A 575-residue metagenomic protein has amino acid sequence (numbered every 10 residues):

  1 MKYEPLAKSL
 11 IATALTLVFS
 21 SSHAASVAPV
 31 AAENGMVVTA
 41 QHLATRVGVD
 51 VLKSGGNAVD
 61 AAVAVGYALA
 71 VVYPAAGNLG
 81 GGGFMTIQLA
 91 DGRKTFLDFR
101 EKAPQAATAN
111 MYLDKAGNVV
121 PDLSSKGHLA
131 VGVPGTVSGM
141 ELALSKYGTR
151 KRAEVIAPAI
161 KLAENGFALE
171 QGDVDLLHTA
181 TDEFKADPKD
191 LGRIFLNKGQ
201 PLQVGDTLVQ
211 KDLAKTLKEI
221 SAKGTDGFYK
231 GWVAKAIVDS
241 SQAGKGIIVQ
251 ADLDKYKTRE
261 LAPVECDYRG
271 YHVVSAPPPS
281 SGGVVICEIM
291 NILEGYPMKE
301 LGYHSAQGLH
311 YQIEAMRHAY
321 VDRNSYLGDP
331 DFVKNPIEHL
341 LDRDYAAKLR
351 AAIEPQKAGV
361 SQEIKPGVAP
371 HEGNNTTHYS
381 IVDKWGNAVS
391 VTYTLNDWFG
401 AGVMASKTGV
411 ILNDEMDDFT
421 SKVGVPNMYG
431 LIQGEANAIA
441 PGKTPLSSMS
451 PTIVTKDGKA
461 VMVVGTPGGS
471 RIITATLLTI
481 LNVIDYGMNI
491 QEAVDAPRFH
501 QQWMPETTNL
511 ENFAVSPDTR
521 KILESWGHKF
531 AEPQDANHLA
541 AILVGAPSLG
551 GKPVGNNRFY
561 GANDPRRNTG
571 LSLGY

Functional and structural regions predicted by a protein language model:
M1-I11: Bacterial N-terminal signal peptides that target proteins for export
S9-S20: Bacterial N-terminal signal peptides
A25-R46, D50, A58-K223, F228-P277 (+3 more regions): Noncatalytic scaffold domains of N-terminal-nucleophile
V71-F96, I247-V249, A388-K456, Y486 (+1 more regions): Active-site rim segments in enzyme catalytic domains, especially the processed small/beta chain of N-terminal
I248-R269, R343, A347-H371, L412-P451: Active-site Gly/Thr loop motif
G295-L395, K407-T408, V423-G424, I432: Internal maturation/activation junctions in enzymes
K422, K443, T476, D485-Q534: Extended C-terminal subregions enriched in glycine
